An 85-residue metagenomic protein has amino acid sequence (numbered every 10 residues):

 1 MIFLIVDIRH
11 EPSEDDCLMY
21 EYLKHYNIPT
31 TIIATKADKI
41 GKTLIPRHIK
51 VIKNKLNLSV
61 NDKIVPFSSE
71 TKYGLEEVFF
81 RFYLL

Functional and structural regions predicted by a protein language model:
M1-C17, N27-I32, A37-L44: Conserved Switch II/interswitch segment of TRAFAC-class P-loop GTPases
E11-E14, E21, E70, E76-E77: Glutamate identity and glutamate-enriched acidic tracts
E14-E21, R47-V51: Charged helix-capping and loop-helix junction motifs
Y22-Y26, L58: Conserved catalytic network of the ASCE P-loop NTPase/AAA+ motor domain
D38-L85: Canonical P-loop GTPase G-domain recognition
